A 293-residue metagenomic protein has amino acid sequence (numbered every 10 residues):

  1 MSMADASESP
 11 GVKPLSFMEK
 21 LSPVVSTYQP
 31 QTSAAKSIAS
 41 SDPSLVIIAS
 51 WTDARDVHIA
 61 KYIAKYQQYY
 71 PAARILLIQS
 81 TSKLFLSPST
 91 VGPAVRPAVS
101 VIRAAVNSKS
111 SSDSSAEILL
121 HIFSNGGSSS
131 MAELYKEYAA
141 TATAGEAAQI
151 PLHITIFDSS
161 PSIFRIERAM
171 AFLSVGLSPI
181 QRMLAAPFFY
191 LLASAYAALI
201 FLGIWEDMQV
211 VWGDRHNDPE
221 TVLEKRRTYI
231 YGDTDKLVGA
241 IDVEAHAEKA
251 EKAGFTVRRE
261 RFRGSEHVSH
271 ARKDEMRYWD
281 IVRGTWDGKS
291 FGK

Functional and structural regions predicted by a protein language model:
S2-L84, D233, G239: Short, surface-exposed "cap/lid" segments of acyl-processing enzymes
I38-A39, P187-V282, G292: Serine-hydrolase catalytic core
T52-D56, H121-S130, D233-V238, E266-H270: Gly/Ser/Thr-rich loops at beta-strand to alpha-helix junctions that form or flank small-molecule/cofactor-binding
Q79-K83, P161, S265: Short beta-to-alpha linker loops that shape the active-site pocket of alpha/beta-hydrolase fold enzymes
P88-K109, I118: Alpha/beta-hydrolase active-site loop
V101, I281-K289: C-terminal alpha-helix
E117-F172: Primarily recognizes the serine-hydrolase "nucleophile elbow" in alpha/beta-hydrolase and SGNH/GDSL folds
I150-E206: Hydrolase active-site cap/lid region
